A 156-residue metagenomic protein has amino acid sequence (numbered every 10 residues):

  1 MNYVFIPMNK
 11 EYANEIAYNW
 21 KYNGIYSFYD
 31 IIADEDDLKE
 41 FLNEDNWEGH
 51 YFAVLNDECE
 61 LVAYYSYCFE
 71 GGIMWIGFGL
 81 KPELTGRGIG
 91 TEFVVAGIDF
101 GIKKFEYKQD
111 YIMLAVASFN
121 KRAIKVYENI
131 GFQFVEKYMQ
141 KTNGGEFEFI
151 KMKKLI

Functional and structural regions predicted by a protein language model:
M1-E11, L155-I156: Conserved N-terminal entry element of GNAT/NAT acetyltransferase domains
P7-E11, Y18-E83, K104: Acetyl-CoA-dependent GNAT
G79, E92, R122: Short alpha-helical segment within the catalytic ATP-binding CA
K81-R87, S118-F119: Active-site acidic-Proline motif in GNAT/NAT acetyltransferases
L84, G88-G97: Conserved acetyl-CoA pyrophosphate-binding loop and the N-cap/start of the following alpha-helix in GNAT-like
I102-K108: Alpha-helix termini
K108-I124, E128-I156: C-terminal "cap" of GNAT-fold acetyltransferases
